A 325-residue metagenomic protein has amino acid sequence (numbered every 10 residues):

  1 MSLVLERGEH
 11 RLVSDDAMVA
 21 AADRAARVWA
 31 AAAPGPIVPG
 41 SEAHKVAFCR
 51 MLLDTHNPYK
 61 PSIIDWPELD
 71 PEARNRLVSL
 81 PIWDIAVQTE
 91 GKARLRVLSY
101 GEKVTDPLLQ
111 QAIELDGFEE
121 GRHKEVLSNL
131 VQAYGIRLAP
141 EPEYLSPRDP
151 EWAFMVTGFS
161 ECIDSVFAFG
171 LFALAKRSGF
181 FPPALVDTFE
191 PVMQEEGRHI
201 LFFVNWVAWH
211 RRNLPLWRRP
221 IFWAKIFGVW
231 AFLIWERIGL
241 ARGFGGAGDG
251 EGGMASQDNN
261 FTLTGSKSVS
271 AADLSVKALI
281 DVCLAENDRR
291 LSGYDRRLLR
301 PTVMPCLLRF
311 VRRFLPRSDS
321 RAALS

Functional and structural regions predicted by a protein language model:
S2-S325: Non-heme di-metal
